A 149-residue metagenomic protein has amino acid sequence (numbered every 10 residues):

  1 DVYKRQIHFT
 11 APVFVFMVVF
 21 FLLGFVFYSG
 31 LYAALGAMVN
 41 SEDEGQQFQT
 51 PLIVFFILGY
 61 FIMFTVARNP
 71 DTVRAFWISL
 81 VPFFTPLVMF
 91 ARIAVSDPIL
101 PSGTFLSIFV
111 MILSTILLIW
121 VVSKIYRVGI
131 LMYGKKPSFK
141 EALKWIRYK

Functional and structural regions predicted by a protein language model:
V2-Y3: Short, small-residue-biased leader/transition segments that mark boundaries at the very start of proteins
I7, T65-L80, F84-I112, K149: Membrane-interfacial helix-loop-helix junctions in multi-pass membrane proteins
P12, D43-W77, F84: Transmembrane helix segments
V15, D97-V128: Alpha-helical transmembrane segments of multi-pass membrane transporters/translocases
V18, L22-V54, N69: A structural motif at transmembrane helix-loop-helix junctions in multipass membrane proteins
F21-V26, F61, L80, M111-I116: Residue-level hotspots within the lipid-embedded alpha helices of multi-pass solute transporters
A34, M38, L113-K149: Junction motif at the cytosolic side of a transmembrane helix
V39, D43, P70-D71, A94 (+3 more regions): Membrane-interfacial segments
